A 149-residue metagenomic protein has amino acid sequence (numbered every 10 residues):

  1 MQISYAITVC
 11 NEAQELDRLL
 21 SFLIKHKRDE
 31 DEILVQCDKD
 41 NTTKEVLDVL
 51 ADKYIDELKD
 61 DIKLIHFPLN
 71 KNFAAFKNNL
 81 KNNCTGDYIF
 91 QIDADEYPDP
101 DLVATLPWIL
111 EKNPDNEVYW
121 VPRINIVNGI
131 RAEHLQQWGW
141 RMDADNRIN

Functional and structural regions predicted by a protein language model:
I3-E15, L19, H26: A conserved hydrophobic helix/loop-capping motif in glycosyltransferases and polysaccharide synthases
L20-H66: Acidic donor-binding segment of Leloir-type glycosyltransferases
K25, N82-N83: Solvent-exposed polar/charged
H66-F73: Short, acidic/glycine-rich phosphate-metal binding loop used to engage nucleotide
A74-K81, D99-N149: Catalytic-site signature of metal-activated, phosphate-bearing donor transferases, centered on the GT-A/GT-A-like
I89: Short aromatic/hydrophobic "clamp" motif used to bind/position activated sugar donors
D93-Y97: The conserved acidic donor/metal-binding loop of glycosyltransferases
